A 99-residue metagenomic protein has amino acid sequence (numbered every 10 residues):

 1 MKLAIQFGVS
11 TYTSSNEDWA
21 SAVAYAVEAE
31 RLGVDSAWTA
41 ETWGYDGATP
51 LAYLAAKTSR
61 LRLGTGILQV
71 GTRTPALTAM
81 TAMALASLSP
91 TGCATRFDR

Functional and structural regions predicted by a protein language model:
M1-T65: N-terminal beta1-alpha1-beta2 module of alpha/beta enzyme domains
K2-D18, T74-R99: Flexible, glycine-rich active-site loops centered on histidine and acidic residues that chelate a metal or position
W43, I67-V70, T74: Structured beta->alpha junctions
A48-T49, R73-P75: Short Asp/Glu-rich motifs
R62-L68, A94, D98: A short, GP-enriched loop/loop-strand-helix hinge that lies immediately N-terminal to, or at the N-terminal rim
